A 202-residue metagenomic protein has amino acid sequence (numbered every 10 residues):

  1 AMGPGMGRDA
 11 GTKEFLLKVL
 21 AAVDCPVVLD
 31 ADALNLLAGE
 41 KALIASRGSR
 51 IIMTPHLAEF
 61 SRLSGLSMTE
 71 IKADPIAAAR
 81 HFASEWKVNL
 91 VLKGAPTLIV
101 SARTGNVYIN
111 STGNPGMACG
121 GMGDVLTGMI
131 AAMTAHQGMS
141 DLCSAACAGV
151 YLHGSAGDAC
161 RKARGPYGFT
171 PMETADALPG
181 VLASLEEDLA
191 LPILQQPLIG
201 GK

Functional and structural regions predicted by a protein language model:
A1-T112, A183-K202: Glycine-rich phosphate/dinucleotide-binding loop and adjoining beta-alpha-beta core of small-molecule
G5-D9, P96, G121-L126, I130 (+1 more regions): Gly/Ser/Thr-rich beta-alpha loop segments that engage phosphate groups in nucleotides
L57-F60, Y151-S155: Short connector loops/turns at beta-strand edges and beta->alpha or beta->beta junctions
S64, Y108, C119-G120, S140-A146: Extended hydrophobic-aromatic, low-complexity segments
G113-I130, L142, Y167: Short glycine/threonine-rich catalytic loop with a Thr-x-Gly-x-Asp
L126-T134, A146-G149, H153, T174 (+2 more regions): Buried hydrophobic packing segments
T134-G149, D158-A163: Phosphate-handling active-site elements
S155-K202: Charged C-terminal helix
